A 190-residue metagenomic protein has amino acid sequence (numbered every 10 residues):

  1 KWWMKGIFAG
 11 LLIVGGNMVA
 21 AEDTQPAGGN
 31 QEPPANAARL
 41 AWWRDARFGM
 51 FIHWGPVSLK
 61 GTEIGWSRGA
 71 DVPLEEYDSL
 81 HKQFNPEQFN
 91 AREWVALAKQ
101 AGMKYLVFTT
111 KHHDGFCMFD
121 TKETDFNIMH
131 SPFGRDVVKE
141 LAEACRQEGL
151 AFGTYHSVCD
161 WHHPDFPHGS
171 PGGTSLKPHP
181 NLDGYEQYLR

Functional and structural regions predicted by a protein language model:
K1-K5, A98: Positively charged n-region of N-terminal signal peptides that target proteins for export
K5-N17: Bacterial N-terminal signal peptides
A20-R190: Mature catalytic domains of secreted/periplasmic carbohydrate-active enzymes
